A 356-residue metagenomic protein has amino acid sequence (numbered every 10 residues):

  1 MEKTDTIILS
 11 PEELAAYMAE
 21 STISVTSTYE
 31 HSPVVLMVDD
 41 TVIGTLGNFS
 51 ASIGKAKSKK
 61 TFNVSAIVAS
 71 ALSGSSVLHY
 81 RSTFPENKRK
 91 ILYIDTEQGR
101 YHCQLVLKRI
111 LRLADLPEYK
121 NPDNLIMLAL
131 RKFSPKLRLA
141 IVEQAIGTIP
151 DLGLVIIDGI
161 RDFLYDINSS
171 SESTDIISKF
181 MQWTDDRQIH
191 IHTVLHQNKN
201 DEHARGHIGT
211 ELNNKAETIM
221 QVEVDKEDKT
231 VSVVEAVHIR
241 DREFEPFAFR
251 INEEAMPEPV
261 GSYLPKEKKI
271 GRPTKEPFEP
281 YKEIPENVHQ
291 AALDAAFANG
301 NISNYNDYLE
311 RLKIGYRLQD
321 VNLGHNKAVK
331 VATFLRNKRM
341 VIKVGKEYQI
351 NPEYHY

Functional and structural regions predicted by a protein language model:
T4-S10, T148-I149, K226-Y356: C-terminal regions of RecA-like/P-loop NTPase motor modules
D5-I110, P352-Y354: The Walker A/P-loop phosphate-binding site
G44, T83-E86, E118-K120, G147-I149 (+2 more regions): Conserved catalytic network of the ASCE P-loop NTPase/AAA+ motor domain
A51-I53, K57, F62, S171-P259: Phosphate-binding/switch region of NTP-binding enzymes
A66-I67, H102-I110, I141, A145 (+4 more regions): Alpha-helical scaffold elements adjacent to nucleotide-binding pockets in ATP/GTP-utilizing enzyme cores
S70-S75, I110-L113, F163-D166, W183 (+2 more regions): Conserved, well-folded catalytic cores of nucleic-acid-processing and energy-transducing macromolecular machines
P85-N168: Conserved inter-motif catalytic segment of the P-loop NTP-binding fold
V155-D158, H190-L195, V341: Short beta-strand segments at enzyme active-site cores
